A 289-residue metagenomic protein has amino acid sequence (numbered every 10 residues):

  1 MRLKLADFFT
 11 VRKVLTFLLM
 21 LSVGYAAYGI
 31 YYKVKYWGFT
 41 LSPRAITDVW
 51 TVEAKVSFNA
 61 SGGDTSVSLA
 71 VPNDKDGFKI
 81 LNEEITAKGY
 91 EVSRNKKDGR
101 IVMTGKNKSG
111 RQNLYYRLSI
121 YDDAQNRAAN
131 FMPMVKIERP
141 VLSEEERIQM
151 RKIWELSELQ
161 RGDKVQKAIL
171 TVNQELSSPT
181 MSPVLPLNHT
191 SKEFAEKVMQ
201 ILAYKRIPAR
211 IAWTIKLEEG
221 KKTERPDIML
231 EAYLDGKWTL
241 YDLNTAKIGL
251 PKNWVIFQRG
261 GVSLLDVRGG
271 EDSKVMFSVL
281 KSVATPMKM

Functional and structural regions predicted by a protein language model:
M1-T10: N-terminal Lys/Arg-rich, disordered targeting/topogenic segments
V11-N126, V283-K288: Intrinsically disordered, low-complexity N-terminal segments that are enriched in acidic
A60-G62, K108-Q112, L159, Y204-R206 (+1 more regions): A short, structured loop/turn motif at beta-sheet edges
V71-N73, L118-D122, F131-P133, W213-I215 (+1 more regions): A mature extracytoplasmic/lumenal domain signature
G110-H189: Acidic low-complexity segments
E196-M276: Hydrophobic/aromatic-rich core segments of domains that either
G269-M289: Structural signal for terminal/edge beta-strands and the immediately following C-terminal loop/tail that closes
